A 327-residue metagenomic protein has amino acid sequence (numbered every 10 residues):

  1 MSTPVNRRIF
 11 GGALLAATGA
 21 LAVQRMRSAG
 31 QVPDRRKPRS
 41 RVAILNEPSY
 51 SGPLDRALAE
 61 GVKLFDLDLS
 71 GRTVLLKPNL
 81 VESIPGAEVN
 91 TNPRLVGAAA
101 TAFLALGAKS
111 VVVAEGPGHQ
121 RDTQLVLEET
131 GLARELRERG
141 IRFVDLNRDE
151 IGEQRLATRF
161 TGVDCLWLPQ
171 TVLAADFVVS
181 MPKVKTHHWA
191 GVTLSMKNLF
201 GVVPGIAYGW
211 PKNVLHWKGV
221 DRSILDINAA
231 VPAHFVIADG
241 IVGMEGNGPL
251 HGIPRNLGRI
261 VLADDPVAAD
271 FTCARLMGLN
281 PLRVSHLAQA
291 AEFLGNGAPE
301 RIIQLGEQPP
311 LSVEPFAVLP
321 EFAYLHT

Functional and structural regions predicted by a protein language model:
S2-T327: N-terminal and secondary-structure boundary signal
